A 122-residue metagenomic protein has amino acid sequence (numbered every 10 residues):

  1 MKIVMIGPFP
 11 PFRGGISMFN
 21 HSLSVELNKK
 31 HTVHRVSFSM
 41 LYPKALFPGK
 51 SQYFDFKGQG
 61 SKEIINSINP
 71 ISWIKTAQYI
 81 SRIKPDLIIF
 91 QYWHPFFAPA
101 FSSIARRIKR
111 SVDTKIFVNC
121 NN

Functional and structural regions predicted by a protein language model:
M1, H31, Q59, T114-K115: A structural micro-motif
M1-R13, I88-Y92: Nucleotide-activated donor-dependent transferases that construct or modify glycoconjugates
F9, S39, W93-H94, N122: Short, flexible active-site-adjacent loop segments at beta-strand->alpha-helix junctions, enriched in small/polar
F9-R13, S22-R82: N-terminal strand-loop element at the rim of the active site of nucleotide-sugar-dependent glycosyltransferases
G15-E26, A100, I104: Conserved alpha-helical elements of sugar-nucleotide-dependent glycosyltransferases
E63-N66, K75-A100, T114-N121: Short N-terminal targeting/anchoring amphipathic segment
S103-S111: Catalytic-core regions built around general acid/base machinery
